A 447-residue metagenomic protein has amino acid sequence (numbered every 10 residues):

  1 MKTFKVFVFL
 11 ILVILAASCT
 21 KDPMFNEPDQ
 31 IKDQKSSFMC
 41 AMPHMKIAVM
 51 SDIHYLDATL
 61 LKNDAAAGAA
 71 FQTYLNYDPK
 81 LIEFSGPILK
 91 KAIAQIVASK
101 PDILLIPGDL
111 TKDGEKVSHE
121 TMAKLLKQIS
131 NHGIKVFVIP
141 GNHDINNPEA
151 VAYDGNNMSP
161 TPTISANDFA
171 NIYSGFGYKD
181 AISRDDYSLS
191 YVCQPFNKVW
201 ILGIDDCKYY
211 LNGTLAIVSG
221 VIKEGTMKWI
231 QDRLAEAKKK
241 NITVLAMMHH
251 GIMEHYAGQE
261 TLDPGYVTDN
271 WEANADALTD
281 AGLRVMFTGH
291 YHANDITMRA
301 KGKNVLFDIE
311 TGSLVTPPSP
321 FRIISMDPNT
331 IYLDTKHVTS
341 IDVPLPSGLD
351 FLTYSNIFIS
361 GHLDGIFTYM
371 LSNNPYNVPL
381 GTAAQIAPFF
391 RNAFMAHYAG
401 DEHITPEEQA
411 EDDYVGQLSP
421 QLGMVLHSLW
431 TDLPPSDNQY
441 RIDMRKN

Functional and structural regions predicted by a protein language model:
L15-S18: C-terminal motif of bacterial Sec signal peptides marking the signal peptidase cleavage site
K21-K116: N-terminal active-site segment of His-dependent metallophosphoesterases
E27, P328-N447: A short C-terminal boundary segment appended to hydrolase-like catalytic domains
H54-P87, G114, A152-N157, Y210-I222 (+2 more regions): Acidic/histidine-rich helix-loop elements that form or flank divalent-metal/phosphate-binding sites at the catalytic
L56-D57, K112-G114, N142-A150, Y209-N212 (+3 more regions): Active-site environment of divalent metal-dependent phosphoester hydrolases
K100-I103, K135, W200-L202, L215-F307 (+2 more regions): His/acidic metal-ligating clusters that form di-metal
P107-K127, N147-N167, Y256-D263, D295-N304: Metal-dependent catalytic neighborhoods of phosphoester/phosphodiester hydrolases
T121-K228, I331: Extended active-site neighborhood of metal-dependent phosphoesterases/phosphodiesterases
